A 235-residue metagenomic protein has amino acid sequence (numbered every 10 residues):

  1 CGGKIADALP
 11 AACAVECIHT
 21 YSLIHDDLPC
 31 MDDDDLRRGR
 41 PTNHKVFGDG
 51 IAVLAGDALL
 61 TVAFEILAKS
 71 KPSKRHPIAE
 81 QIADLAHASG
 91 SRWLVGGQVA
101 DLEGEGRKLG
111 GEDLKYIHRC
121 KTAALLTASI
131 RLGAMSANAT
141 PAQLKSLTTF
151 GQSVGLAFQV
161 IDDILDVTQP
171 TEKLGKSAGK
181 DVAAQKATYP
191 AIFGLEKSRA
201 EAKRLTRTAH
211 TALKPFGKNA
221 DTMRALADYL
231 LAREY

Functional and structural regions predicted by a protein language model:
C1-T211, D221-L231: Mg2+-dependent prenyl diphosphate-binding active-site environment of isoprenoid biosynthetic enzymes
R233-Y235: Short cytosolic juxtamembrane segments of multi-pass membrane proteins
